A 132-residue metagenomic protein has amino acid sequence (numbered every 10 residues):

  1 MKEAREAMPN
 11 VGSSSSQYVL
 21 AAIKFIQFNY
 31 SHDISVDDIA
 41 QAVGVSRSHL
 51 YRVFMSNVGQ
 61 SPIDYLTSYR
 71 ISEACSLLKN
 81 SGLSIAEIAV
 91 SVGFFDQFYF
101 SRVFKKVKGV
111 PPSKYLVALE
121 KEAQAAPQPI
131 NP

Functional and structural regions predicted by a protein language model:
M1-N10, S14, Y18-K24, H49-Y51: An amphipathic alpha-helical interaction segment
L20-K24, F28, D33, D37 (+3 more regions): Terminal helix-turn-helix DNA-binding modules in bacterial transcription factors
I39-Q41: A short alpha-helical element within helix-turn-helix/winged-helix DNA-binding domains across DNA-binding proteins
S48, F98: Key DNA-contact positions within bacterial/archaeal DNA-binding proteins
P62, P111-P112: Proline-centered helix-kink/hinge sites
F100, K108: Metal-dependent phosphohydrolase cores
